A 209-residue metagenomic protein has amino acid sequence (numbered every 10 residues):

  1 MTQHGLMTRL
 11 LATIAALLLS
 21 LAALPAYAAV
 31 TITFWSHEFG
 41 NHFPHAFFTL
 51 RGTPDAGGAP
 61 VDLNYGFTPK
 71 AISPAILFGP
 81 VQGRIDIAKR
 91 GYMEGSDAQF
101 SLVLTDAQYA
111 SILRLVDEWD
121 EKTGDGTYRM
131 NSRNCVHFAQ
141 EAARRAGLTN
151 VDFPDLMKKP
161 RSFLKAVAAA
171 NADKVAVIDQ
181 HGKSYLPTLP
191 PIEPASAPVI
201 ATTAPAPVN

Functional and structural regions predicted by a protein language model:
M1-I14: Bacterial N-terminal signal peptides that target proteins for export
A29-A98: Glycine-rich catalytic cores of cysteine/serine-nucleophile enzymes that process amide/ester linkages in cell-envelope
F34-H37, S96-T105, D120-M130: Second-shell loop/turn segments in exported
F43-A46, S96, F100, Q108-L115 (+3 more regions): Stable alpha-helical elements in mature extracytoplasmic
I85-G91, V103-D106, W119-D120: Non-catalytic, solvent-exposed segments at the cell envelope interface
L115-N209: Activation targets extended, charge/polar-rich intrinsically disordered C-terminal tails
